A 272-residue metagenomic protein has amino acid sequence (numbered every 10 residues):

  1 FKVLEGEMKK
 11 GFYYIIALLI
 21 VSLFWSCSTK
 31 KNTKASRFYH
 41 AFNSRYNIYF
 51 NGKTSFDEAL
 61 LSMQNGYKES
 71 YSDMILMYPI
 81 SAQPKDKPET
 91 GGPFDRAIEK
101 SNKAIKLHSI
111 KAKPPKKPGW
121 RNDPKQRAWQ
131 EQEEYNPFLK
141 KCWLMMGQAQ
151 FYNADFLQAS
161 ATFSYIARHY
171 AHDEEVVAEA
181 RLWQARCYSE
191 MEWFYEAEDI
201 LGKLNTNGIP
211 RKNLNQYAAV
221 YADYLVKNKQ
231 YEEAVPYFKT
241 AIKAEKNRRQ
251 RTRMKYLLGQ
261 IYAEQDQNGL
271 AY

Functional and structural regions predicted by a protein language model:
F1-E7, G52, F194: Disordered, low-complexity tails and leader-like regions
E5-I15: Bacterial N-terminal signal peptides that target proteins for export
C27-Y272: Acidic, polar-rich low-complexity tracts and alpha-helical solenoid repeat scaffolds
